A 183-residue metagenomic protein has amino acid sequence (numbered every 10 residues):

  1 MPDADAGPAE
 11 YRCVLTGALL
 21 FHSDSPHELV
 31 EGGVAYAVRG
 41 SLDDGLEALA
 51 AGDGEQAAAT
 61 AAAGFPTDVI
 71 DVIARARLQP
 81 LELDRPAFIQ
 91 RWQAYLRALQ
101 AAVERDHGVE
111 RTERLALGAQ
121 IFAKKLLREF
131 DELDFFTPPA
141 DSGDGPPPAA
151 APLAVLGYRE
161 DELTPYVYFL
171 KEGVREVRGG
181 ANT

Functional and structural regions predicted by a protein language model:
M1-A151, G157-T183: Non-catalytic accessory regions used for complex assembly or targeting
